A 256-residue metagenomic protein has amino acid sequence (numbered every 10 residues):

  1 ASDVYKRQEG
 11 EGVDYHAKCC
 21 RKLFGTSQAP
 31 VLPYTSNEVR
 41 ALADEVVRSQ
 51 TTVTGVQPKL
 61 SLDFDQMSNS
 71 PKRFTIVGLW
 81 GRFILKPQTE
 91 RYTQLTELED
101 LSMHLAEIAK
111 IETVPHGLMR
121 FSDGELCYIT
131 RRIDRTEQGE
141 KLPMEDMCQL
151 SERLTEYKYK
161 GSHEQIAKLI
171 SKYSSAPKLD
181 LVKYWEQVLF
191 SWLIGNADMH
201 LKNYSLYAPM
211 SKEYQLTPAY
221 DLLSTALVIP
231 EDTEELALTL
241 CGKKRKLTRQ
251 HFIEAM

Functional and structural regions predicted by a protein language model:
S2-M256: Phosphate/dinucleotide-binding and metal-coordinating scaffold of catalytic cores in nucleotide-dependent enzymes
